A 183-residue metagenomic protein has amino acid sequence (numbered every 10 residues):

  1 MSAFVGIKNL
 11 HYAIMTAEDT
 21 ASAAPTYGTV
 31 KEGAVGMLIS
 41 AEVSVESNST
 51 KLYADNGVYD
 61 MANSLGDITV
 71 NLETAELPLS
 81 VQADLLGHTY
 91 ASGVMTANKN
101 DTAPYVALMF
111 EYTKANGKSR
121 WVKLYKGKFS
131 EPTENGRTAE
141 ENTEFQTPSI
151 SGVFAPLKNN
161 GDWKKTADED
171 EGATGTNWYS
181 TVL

Functional and structural regions predicted by a protein language model:
M1-Q82, F129-T147: Solvent-exposed edge beta-strands and adjacent loop segments that serve as assembly or binding interfaces
A3, L85-H88, N98-E111, T138-V153 (+1 more regions): Repeat-unit-sized solenoid/scaffold elements
F4-T16, S40, Y105-E111, R120-K126 (+1 more regions): Ordered hydrophobic segments in well-structured contexts
I7, P25, K123, N177-V182: Generic detector of bulky aromatic hydrophobic side chains
S22-A24, G117-K118, N160: Short, solvent-exposed loop/turn segments that connect beta-strands within catalytic domains and beta-strand-rich
P25-A34, W121-K126, K164-E169: Short amphipathic beta-strand/extended segments with alternating polar/hydrophobic composition
D60-Y125: Structured, beta-strand-rich domain cores that present glycine/charged loop surfaces used to bind extended ligands
G127-L183: Mixed-charge, glycine-accented linear interaction segment located at domain edges/termini
